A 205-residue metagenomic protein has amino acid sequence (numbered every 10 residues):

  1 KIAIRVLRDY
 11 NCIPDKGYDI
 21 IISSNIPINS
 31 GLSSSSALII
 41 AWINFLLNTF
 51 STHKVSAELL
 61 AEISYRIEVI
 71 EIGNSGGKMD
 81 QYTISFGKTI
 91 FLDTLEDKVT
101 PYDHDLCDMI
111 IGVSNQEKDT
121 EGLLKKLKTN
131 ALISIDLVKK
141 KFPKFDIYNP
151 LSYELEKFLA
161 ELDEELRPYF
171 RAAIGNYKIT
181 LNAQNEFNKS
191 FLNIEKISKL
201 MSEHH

Functional and structural regions predicted by a protein language model:
K1-H104: Gly/Ser-rich oxyanion-binding loop with an adjacent helix/lid that shapes the negatively charged ligand pocket
T83, K88-H205: C-terminal nucleotide
